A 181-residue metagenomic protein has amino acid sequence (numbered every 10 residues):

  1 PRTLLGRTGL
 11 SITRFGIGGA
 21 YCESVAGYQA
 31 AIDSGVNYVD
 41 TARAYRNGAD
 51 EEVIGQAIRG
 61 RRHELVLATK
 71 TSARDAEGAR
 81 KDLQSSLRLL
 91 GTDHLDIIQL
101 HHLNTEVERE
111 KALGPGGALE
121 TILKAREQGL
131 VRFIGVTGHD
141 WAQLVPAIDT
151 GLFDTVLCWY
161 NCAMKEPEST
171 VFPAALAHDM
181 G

Functional and structural regions predicted by a protein language model:
P1-L65: N-terminal binding-site loop/beta-alpha segment at the start of enzyme catalytic domains that lines or forms
L5, I17, V39, I54 (+6 more regions): Conserved, mostly hydrophobic/aromatic
G6-G9, A30-D33, I54-L65, Q84-D93 (+2 more regions): Acidic (Asp/Glu)-rich catalytic clusters
A20-A26, A42-E51, S72-A79, E106 (+1 more regions): Acidic-and-aromatic substrate-binding clefts and catalytic sites of carbohydrate-active enzymes
Y21-S34, A76-G91, G138-I148: Short, acidic/polar
S24, L103-G181: Beta/alpha (TIM)-barrel catalytic core signal, keyed to glycine-rich beta->alpha loops juxtaposed to Asp/Glu that bind
V36, T92-L95, V131, F153: A structural motif
L87-E110: Active-site groove signature of glycoside hydrolases
